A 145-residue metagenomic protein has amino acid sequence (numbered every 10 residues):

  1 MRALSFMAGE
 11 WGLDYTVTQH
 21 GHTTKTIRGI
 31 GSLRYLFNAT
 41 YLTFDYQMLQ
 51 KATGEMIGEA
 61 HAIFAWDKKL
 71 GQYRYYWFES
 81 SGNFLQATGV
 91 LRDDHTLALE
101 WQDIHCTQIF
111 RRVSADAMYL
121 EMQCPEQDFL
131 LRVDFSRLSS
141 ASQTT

Functional and structural regions predicted by a protein language model:
M1-T145: Hydrophobic small-molecule pocket/channel-lining residues, especially in calycin-type beta-barrels
